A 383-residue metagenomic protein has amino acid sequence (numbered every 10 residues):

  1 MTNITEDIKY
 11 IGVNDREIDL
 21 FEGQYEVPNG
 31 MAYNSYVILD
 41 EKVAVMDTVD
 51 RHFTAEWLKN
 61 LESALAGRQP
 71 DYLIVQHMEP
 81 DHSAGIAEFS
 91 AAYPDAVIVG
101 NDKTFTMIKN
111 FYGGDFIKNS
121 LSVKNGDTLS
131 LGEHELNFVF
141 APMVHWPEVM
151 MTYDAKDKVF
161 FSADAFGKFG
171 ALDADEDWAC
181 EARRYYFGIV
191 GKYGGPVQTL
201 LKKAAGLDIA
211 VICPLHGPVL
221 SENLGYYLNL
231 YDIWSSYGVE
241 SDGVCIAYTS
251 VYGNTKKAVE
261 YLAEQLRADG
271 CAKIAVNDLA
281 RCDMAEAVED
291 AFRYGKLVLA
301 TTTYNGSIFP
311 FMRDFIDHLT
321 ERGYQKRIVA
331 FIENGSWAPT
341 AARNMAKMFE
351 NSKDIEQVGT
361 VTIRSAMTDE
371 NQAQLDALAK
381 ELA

Functional and structural regions predicted by a protein language model:
T2-E6, G100-V149, Y193-T199: Metallo-beta-lactamase
T2-E62, M151-D154, K158-S162, T255: Conserved beta-strand hairpin/beta-sheet module of binuclear metal-dependent hydrolase folds, prominently
E41, H52-V99: Active-site metal-binding motif and surrounding structural segment of the metallo-beta-lactamase
M46-T48, P70-M78, I98-N101, F160-D164 (+1 more regions): Active-site neighborhood of phospho(di)ester-bond hydrolases with catalytic His/Asp-centered motifs
G85, D283-A287: Short acidic active-site motifs
H145, V149, A165-K192, S235-E240: Active-site-proximal loop/helix segment associated with metal-binding centers of metalloenzymes
L172-I212, H216-V219, Y261-N277, A287-A383: FMN-binding flavodoxin-like domain, especially the glycine-rich phosphate-binding loop
C213-E240: Short N-terminal or domain-adjacent regulatory/targeting segments
